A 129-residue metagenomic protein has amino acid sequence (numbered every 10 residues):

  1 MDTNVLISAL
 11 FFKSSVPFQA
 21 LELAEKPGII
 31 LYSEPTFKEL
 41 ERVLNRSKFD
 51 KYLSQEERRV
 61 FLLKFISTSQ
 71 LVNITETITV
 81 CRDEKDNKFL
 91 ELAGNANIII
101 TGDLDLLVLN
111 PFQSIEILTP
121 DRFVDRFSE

Functional and structural regions predicted by a protein language model:
M1-T3, S33, G102-D103, T119: A secondary-structure boundary/capping signal
M1-Y32: Short, well-structured N-terminal submotif of metal-dependent ribonuclease cores
A9-L10, V43, Y52, L109 (+1 more regions): Residues that scaffold the ATP/ADP-binding catalytic core of kinase and kinase-like folds
S15, L31, E56, V80-N87: Residues at secondary-structure transition points
E22, L92, L109: Hydrophobic/aromatic ligand-binding patch that stacks against planar heteroaromatic rings of cofactors or nucleotides
E22-I29, E34-T77: PIN-domain endoribonuclease scaffold, especially VapC-family toxins
D83-I100, D105: Acidic, metal-associated active-site segment
L104-E129: Acidic, PIN/NYN-like endoribonuclease modules and their adjacent C-terminal/linker elements
